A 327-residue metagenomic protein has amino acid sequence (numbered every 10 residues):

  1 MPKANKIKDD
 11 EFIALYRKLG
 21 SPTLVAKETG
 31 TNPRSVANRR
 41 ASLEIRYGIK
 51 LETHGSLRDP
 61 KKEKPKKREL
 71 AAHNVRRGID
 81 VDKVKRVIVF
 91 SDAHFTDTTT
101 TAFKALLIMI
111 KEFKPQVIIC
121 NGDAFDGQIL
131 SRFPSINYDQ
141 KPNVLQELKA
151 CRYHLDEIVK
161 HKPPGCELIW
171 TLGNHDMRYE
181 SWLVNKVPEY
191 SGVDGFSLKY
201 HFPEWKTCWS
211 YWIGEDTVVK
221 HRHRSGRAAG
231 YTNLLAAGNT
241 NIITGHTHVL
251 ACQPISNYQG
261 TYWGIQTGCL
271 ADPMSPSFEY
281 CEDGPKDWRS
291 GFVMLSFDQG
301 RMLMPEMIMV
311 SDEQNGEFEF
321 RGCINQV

Functional and structural regions predicted by a protein language model:
A4-G20: Short, amphipathic alpha-helical "recognition" segments used to contact nucleic acids or chromatin
T23, K27-E44: Short, basic interhelical loop/turn and adjoining N-cap of the next helix at nucleic-acid- or acidic-partner-contacting
N38, S56, P60, F90 (+1 more regions): Core catalytic region of metal-dependent phosphoesterases/phosphodiesterases, especially metallo-beta-lactamase-like
I45-A71: Short Lys/Arg-enriched helix C-cap and helix-to-coil transition segments that create basic nucleic-acid-contact patches
K64-T100: Mobile, glycine- and charge-enriched loop segments and immediately flanking short secondary-structure elements within
K85-V87, V117, E167, T217-V218 (+1 more regions): Structural motif
Y200-E215: Short acidic low-complexity segments
D216-M307, F320-R321: Conserved beta-sheet core of the metallophosphoesterase superfamily
